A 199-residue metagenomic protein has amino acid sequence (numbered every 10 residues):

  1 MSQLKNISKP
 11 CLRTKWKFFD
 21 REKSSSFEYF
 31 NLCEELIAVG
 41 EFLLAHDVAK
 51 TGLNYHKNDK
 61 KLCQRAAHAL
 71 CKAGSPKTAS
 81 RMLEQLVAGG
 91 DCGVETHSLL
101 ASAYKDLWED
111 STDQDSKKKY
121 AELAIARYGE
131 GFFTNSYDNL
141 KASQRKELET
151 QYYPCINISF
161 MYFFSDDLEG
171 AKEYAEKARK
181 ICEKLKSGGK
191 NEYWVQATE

Functional and structural regions predicted by a protein language model:
M1-N6, P10-R13, D20-E34, H56-K72 (+4 more regions): Amphipathic alpha-helical repeat scaffolds of TPR domains
S2-R13, E34-D47, A69-E84, D115-G129 (+2 more regions): Helix-turn-helix repeat elements of alpha-solenoid scaffolds
F18, G52, Q85-L86, G131 (+1 more regions): Canonical positions in the second alpha-helix
F18-S24, E41-F42, H46-N58: Internal amphipathic alpha-helical repeat/solenoid segments
F42, N139, E183-K186: Long, compositionally biased charged/polar accessory segments in the mid-to-C-terminal portions of proteins
K50, E84, K105, E109 (+3 more regions): Alpha-helical repeat scaffolds in large eukaryotic proteins
K172-E199: Alpha-helical protein-protein interaction modules
